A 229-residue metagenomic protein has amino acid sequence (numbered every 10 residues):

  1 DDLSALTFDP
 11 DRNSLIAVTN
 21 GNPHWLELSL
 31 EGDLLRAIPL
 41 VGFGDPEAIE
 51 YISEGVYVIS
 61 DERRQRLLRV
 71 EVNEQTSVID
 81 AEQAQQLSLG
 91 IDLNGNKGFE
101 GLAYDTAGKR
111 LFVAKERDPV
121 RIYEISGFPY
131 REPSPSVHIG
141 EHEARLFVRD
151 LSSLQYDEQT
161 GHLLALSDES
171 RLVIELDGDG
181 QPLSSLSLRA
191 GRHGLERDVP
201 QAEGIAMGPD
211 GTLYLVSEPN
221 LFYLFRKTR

Functional and structural regions predicted by a protein language model:
D1-R229: Sequence/structural signature of beta-propeller domains
